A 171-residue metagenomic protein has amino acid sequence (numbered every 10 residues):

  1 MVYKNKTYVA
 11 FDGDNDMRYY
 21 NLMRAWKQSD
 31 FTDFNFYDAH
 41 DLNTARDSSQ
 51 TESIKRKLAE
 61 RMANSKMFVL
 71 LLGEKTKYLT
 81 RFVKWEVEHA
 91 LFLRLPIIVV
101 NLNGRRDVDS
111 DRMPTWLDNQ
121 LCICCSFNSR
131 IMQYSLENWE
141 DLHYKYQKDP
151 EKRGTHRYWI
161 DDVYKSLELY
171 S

Functional and structural regions predicted by a protein language model:
M1, K6-Y8, S49, V108-S171: C-terminal interaction surface of TIR/SEFIR-family domains
M1-N64, T155-S171: Conserved N-terminal substructure of TIR/SEFIR domains
D14-R18, K75-Y78, R105: Short acidic, S/G/P-rich loop/turn micro-motifs used as interaction or catalytic elements
Q28-S29, H89-I97: Arginine/glycine-rich "motif VI" loop of SF2 helicases in the C-terminal RecA-like domain
L72: Glycine-rich, N-terminal phosphate-binding loop of Rossmann-like dinucleotide-binding domains
K75-F92, D109-D111: Conserved TIR/SEFIR loop-to-helix hotspot centered on a Trp-containing motif with a nearby acidic residue
I97-V108: Short beta-alpha junction loops
